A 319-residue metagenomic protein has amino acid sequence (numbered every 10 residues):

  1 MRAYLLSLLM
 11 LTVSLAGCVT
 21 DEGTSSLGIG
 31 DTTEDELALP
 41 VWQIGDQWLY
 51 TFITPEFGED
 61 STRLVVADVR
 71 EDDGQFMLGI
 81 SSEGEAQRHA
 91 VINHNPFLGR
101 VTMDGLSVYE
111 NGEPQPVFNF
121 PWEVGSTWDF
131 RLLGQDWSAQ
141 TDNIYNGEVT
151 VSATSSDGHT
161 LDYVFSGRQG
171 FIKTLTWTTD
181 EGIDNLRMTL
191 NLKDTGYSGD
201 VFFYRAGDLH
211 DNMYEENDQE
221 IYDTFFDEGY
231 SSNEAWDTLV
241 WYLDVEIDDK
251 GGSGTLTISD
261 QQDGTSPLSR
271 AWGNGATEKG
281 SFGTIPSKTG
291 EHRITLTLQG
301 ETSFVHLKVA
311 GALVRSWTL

Functional and structural regions predicted by a protein language model:
M1-Y50, G170, I294-L296, L319: Secretory targeting signatures
G28-E85, S107, P114-P116, F120-E220: Acidic, serine/threonine-rich low-complexity disordered tracts
E215-W236: Non-catalytic, beta-strand-enriched accessory regions in extracellular/secretory proteins and membrane protein
Y230-S232, L256, A271-T289: Beta-sandwich interaction modules
S231-Y242, T289-E291: Extended extracellular/luminal ectodomain segments enriched in beta-structured repeat modules
G251-S266: Short, surface-exposed beta-strand/strand-loop-strand elements in extracellular ectodomains
G252-G254, G300-R315: Edge beta-strands of jelly-roll/beta-sandwich modules across compartments, strongly enriched in secreted/luminal
G283-T302: Noncatalytic modules at the cell exterior or secretory-pathway interfaces, chiefly beta-strand-rich lectin/adhesion
